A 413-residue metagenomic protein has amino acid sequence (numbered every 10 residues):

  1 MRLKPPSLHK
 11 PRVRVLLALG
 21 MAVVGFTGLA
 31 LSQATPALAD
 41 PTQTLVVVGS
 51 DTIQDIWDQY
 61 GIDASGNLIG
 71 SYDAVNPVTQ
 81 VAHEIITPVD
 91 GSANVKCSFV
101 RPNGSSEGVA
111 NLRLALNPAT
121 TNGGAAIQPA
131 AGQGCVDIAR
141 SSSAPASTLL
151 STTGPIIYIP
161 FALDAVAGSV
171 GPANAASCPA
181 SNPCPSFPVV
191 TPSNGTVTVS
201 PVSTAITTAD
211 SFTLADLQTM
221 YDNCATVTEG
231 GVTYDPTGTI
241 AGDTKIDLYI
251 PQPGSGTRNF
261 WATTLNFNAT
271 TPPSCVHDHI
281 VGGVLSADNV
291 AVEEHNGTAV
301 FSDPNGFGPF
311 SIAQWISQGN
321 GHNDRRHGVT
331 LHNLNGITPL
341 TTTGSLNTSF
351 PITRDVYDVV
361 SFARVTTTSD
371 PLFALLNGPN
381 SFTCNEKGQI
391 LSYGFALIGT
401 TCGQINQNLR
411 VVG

Functional and structural regions predicted by a protein language model:
R2-A37: Secretory targeting and sorting signals
L38-G413: Flexible loop/hinge segments at secondary-structure junctions
